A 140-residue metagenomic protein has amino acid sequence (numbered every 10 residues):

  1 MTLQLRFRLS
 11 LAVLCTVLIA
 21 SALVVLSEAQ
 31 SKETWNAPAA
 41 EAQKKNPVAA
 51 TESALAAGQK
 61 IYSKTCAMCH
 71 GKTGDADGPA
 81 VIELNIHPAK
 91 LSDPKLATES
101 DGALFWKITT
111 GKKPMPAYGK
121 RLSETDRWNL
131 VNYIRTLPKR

Functional and structural regions predicted by a protein language model:
M1-F7: N-terminal secretory signal peptides that target proteins for export/translocation
A12-A22: Bacterial N-terminal signal peptides
L23-A29: Sec/Tat signal peptide C-region and signal peptidase I cleavage site
S31-I61: Electrostatic cytochrome c docking/interface patches
W35-A37, P79-L84: Short, flexible, mixed-charge acidic loops at enzyme active sites
E52-D75, V81, L104-T110: Sequence/structural segment immediately N-terminal to covalent heme-attachment motifs in c-type and related
D75-A76, E124: Short, non-ligating residues that shape and space the ligands of small metal-coordination modules and catalytic
E83-L137: Extracytoplasmic electron-transfer domains, predominantly the class I c-type cytochrome c fold
